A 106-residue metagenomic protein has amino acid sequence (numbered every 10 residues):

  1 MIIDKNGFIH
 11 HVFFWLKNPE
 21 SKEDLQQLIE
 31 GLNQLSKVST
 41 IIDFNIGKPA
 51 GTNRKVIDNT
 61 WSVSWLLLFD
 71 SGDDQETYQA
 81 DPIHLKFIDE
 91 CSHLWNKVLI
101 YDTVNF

Functional and structural regions predicted by a protein language model:
M1-S62, D70-T77, V104-F106: Short S/T/G/P-rich N-terminal loop/turn motif that feeds into the first structured element of a domain
V38-T40, L68-Y101: An amphipathic, aromatic/His-enriched active-site/gating alpha helix that lines ligand/cofactor pockets
